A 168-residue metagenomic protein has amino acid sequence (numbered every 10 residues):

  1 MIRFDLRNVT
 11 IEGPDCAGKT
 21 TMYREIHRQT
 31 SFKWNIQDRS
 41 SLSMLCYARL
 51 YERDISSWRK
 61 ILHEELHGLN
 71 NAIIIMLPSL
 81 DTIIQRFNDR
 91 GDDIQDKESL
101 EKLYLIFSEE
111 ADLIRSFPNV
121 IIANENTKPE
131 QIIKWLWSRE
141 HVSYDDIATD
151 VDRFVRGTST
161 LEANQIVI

Functional and structural regions predicted by a protein language model:
M1-R3, D92, L105-I168: NTP-dependent small-molecule kinase module
I11: Hydrophobic anchor at the beta1->P-loop junction of P-loop NTPases
P14-D15: The conserved Walker
G18: Conserved glycine(s) of the Walker
T21-M22: Hydrophobic positions on the alpha1 helix immediately C-terminal to the Walker A/P-loop
E25: Active-site signature of alpha/beta-hydrolase-fold catalytic machinery across serine- and Asp/Cys-nucleophile hydrolases
R28-L80: Glycine-rich phosphate-binding loop used to anchor ATP phosphates in small-molecule kinases, encompassing both
H67-D112: A glycine- and Lys/Arg-enriched "phosphate-lid" helix/loop adjacent to the NTP-binding pocket of small-molecule kinases
